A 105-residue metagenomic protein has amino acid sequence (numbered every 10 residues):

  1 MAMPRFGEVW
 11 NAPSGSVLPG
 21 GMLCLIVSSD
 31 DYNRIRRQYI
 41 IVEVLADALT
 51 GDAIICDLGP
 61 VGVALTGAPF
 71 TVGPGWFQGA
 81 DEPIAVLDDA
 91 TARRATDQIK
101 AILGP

Functional and structural regions predicted by a protein language model:
M1-P105: Conserved functional hotspots at enzyme active or ligand-binding sites that engage polyanionic ligands
